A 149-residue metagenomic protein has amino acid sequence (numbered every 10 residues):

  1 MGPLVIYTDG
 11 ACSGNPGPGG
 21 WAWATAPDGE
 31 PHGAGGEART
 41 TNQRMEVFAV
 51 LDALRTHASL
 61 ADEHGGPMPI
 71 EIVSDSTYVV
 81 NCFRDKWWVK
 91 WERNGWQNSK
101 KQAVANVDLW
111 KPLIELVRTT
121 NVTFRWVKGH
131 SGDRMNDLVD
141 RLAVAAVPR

Functional and structural regions predicted by a protein language model:
M1-R44, R55-H57, V144-A145, R149: RNase H-like nuclease fold core
A11-N15, L51-L138: RNase H catalytic domain
E46, V50: Short, conserved alpha-helix that lines the donor NDP-sugar binding/gating region of sugar-transfer enzymes
L116, V139, A143-P148: A two-mode feature
